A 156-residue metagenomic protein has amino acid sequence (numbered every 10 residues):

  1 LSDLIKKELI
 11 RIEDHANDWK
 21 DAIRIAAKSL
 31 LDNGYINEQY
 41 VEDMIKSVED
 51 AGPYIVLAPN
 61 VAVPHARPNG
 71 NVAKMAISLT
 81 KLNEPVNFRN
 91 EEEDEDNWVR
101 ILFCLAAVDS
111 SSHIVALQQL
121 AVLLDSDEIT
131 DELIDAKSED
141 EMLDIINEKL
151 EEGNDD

Functional and structural regions predicted by a protein language model:
L1-D156: Cytosolic covalent-transfer regions centered on His/Cys nucleophiles that carry phosphoryl or persulfide groups
